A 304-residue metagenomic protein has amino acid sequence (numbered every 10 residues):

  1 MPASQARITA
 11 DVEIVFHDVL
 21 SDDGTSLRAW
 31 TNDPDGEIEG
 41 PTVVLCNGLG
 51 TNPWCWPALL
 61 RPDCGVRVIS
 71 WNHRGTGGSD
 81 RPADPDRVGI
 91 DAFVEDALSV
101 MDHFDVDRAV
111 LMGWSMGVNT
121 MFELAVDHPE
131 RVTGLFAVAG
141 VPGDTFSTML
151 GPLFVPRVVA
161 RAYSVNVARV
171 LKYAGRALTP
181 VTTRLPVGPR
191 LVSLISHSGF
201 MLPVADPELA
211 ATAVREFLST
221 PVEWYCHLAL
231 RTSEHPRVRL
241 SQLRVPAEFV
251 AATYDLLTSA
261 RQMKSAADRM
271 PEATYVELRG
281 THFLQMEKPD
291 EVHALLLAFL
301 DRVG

Functional and structural regions predicted by a protein language model:
T25-R81, V100: Conserved HGGG/HGGXW glycine-rich cap/lid loop of the alpha/beta-hydrolase fold
S70-M116, T120, A294: Active-site loop/oxyanion-hole signature of alpha/beta-hydrolase fold enzymes
V118-P129, L135: Short glycine-enriched nucleophile-adjacent loop and the immediately C-terminal alpha-helix near the catalytic center
T133-L178: Flexible "cap/lid" loop of the alpha/beta hydrolase fold
F146-S147, K172-Q242: Conserved alpha/beta-hydrolase catalytic His-Asp/Glu region
L243, F249-A251: Short beta-strand/loop motif that positions the catalytic acidic residue of the alpha/beta-hydrolase fold
L256-Q262: Conserved alpha/beta-hydrolase "acid-adjacent" motif
L257, G280-H293: Catalytic histidine-centered segment of alpha/beta-hydrolase-like enzymes
